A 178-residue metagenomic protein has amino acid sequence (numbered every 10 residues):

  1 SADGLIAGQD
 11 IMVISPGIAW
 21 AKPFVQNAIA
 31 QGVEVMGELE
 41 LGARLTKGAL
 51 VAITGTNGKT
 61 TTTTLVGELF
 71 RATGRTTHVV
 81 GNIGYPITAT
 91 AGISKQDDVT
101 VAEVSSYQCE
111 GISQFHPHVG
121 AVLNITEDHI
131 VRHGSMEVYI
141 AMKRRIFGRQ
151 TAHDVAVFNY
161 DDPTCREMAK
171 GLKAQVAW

Functional and structural regions predicted by a protein language model:
D3-Q9, P16-Y160, T164-Q175: Phosphate-binding loop of NTP-binding sites
